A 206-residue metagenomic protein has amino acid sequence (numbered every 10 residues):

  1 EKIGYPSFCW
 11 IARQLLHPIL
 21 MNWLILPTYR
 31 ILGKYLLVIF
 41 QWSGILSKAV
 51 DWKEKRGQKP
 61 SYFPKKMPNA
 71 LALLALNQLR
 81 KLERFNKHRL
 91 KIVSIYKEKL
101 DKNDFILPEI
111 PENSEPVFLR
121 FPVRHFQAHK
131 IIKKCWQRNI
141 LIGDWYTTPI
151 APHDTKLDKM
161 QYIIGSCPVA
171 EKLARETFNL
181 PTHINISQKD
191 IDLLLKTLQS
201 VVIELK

Functional and structural regions predicted by a protein language model:
E1-K206: PLP-dependent aminotransferase class I/II
